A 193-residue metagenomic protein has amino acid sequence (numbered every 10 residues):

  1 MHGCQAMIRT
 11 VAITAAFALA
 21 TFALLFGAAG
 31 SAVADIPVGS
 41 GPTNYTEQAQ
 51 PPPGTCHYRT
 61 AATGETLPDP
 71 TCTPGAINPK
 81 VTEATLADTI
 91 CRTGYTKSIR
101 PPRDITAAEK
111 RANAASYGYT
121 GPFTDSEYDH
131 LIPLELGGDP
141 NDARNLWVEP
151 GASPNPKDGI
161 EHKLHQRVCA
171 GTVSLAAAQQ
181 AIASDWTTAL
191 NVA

Functional and structural regions predicted by a protein language model:
H2-E127, L136-A193: Nuclease and nuclease-like effector domains acting on nucleic acids or nucleotide cofactors
P133: Short active-site segment of divalent metal-dependent hydrolases/proteases that encodes the spacing between
